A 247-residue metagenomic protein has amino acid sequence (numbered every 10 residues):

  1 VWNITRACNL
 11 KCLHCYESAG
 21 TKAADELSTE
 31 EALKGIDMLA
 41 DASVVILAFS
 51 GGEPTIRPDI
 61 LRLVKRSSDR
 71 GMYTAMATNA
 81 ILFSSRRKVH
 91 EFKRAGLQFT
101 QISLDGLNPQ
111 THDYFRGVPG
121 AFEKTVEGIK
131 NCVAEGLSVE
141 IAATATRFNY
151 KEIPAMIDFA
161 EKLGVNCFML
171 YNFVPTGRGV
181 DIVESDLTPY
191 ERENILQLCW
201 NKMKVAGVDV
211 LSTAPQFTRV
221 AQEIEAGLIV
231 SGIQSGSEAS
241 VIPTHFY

Functional and structural regions predicted by a protein language model:
V1-E30: Canonical Radical SAM [4Fe-4S] cluster-binding loop centered on the CxxxCxxC motif and its immediate flanking residues
A23, A40, W200-N201: Compositionally biased, intrinsically disordered low-complexity regions
E26-S50, R57-T188: Radical SAM/AdoMet-radical enzyme domain recognition
P54, R147-F148, Q216-V220: Short, internal active-site loops enriched in acidic
G177-Y247: A C-terminal junction/extension of Radical SAM enzymes
